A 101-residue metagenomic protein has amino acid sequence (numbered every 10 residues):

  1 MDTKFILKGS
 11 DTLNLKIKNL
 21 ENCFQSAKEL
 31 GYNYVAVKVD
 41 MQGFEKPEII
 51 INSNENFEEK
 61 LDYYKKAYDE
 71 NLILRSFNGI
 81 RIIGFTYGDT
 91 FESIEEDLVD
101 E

Functional and structural regions predicted by a protein language model:
M1-L15, S93-E101: Short intrinsically disordered terminal tails
K8-A36, D40-Q42: N-terminal acidic leader/helix
D11, N22, N54-N56, V99: Intrinsic disorder/low-complexity segments
Q25, I50-N52, E96-D100: Short amphipathic alpha-helical "recognition" segments used for binding
L30-E92: Acidic, low-complexity, intrinsically disordered interaction modules
